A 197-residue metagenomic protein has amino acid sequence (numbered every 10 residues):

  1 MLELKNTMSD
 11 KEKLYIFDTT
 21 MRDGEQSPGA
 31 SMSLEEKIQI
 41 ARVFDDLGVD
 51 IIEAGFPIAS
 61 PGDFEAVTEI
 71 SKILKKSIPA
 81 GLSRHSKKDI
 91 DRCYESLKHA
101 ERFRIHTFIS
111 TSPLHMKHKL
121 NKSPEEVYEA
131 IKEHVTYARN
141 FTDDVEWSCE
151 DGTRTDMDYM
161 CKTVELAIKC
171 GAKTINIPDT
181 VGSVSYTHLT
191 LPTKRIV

Functional and structural regions predicted by a protein language model:
M1-A54, S60-F64: A charged N-terminal "starter" segment
N6-G29, H106-K119, Y137-E146: N-terminal small/glycine-rich loop or linker at the start of catalytic domains across soluble metabolic enzymes
I16-T19, I52-A54, P79-S83, F103-T107 (+2 more regions): Hydrophobic faces of well-ordered beta-strands that scaffold small-molecule active sites in alpha/beta enzyme cores
L34-L47, K87, D91-K117, P124-V145 (+1 more regions): Alpha/beta enzyme core
D50-L74, T111-L120, I177-S185: Glycine-rich, proline-tolerant flexible connector loops at the mouths of alpha/beta enzymes
G55, E65-R102: Glycine-rich, N-terminal phosphate-binding loop and its surrounding beta-alpha-beta segment
F64-G81, E129-N140, L189: Alpha-helix-loop-beta-strand connector modules within alpha/beta enzyme cores
T187-T193: Conserved small/polar residues in nucleotide/adenosyl-binding loops
